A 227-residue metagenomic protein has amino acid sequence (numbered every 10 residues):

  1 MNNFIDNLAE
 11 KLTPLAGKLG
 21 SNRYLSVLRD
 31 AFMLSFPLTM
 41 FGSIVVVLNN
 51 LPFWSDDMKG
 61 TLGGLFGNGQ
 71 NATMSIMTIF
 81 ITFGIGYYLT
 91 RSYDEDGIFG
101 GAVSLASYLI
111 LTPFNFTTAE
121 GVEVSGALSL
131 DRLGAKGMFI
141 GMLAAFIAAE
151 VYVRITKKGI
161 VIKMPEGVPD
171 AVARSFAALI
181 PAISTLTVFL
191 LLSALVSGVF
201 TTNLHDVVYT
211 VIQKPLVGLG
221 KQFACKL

Functional and structural regions predicted by a protein language model:
M1-T39, W54-L62, F66-L227: Signature of multi-pass transmembrane helix bundles
M40-I44: Hydrophobic alpha-helical transmembrane segments of multi-pass membrane transport/permease proteins
V47: Conserved oxyanion/phosphate-binding beta-strand-loop segments in alpha/beta enzyme cores
